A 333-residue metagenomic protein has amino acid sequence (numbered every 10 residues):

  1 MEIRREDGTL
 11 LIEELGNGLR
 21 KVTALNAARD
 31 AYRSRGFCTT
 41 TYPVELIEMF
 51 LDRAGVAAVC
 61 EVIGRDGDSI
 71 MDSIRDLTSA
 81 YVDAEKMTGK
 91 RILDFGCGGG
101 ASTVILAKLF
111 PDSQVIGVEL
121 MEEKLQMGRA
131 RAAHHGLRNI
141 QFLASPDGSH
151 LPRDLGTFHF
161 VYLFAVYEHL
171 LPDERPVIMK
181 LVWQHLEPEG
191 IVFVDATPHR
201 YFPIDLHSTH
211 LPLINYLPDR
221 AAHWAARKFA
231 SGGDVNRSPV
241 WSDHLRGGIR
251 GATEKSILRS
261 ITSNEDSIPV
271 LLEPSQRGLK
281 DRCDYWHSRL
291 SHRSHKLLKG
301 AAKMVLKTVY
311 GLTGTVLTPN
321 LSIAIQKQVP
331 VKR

Functional and structural regions predicted by a protein language model:
F50-I74: Class I SAM-dependent methyltransferase Rossmann-like catalytic core, especially the SAM/SAH-binding loop
S69-T88: Conserved alpha-helix/loop element of class I SAM-dependent methyltransferases that forms part of the SAM/SAH-binding
K90-G98: Conserved class I S-adenosyl-L-methionine
A101-L109, S113-R138, L143-G148: Class I SAM-dependent methyltransferase SAM/SAH-binding core
Y162: A conserved beta-strand element that flanks and buttresses the S-adenosyl-L-methionine
P176-P188: A short glycine-rich, Lys/Arg-flanked "PGG" loop and its adjoining helix->strand segment in the class I
F193-R220: Conserved class I S-adenosyl-L-methionine
R246-R333: A C-terminal cap/extension of S-adenosyl-L-methionine-dependent methyltransferases that defines the acceptor-substrate
